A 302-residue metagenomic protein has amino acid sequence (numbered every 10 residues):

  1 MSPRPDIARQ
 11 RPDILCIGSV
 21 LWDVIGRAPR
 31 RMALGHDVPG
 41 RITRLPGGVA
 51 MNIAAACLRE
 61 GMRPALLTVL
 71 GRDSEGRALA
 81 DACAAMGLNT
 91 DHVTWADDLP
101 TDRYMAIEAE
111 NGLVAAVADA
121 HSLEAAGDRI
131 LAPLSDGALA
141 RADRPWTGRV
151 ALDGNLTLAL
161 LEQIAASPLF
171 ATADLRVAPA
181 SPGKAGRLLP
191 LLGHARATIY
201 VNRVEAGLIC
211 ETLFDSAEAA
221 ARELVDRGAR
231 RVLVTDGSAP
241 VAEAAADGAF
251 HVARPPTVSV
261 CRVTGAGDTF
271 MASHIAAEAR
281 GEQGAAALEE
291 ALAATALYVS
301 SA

Functional and structural regions predicted by a protein language model:
M1-V69, S74-L88, A253, S259-V260 (+1 more regions): Glycine-rich phosphate/adenosyl-contacting loop at the front of the ribokinase-like
S2-I14, V38, A185, A217-A302: Conserved phosphate-binding/catalytic region of the ribokinase-like
D13-L15, G148-R149, D174, T198: Structural motif
W22, L34-H36, R44, R59-G148: Conserved N-terminal subdomain of the carbohydrate kinase-like
C57, N202, G267: Short, conserved phosphate/pyrophosphate- and ester-handling motifs at nucleotide-, phospho-/glycolipid
L58, L169, A279: Gly/Ala-rich phosphate-binding loop of Rossmann-like dinucleotide-binding domains, activating on the conserved
R72-D73, N155-A159, P179-K184: Short beta->alpha connector loops
A165, L169-F250: Conserved phosphate/ATP/ADP-binding segment of small-molecule kinases
